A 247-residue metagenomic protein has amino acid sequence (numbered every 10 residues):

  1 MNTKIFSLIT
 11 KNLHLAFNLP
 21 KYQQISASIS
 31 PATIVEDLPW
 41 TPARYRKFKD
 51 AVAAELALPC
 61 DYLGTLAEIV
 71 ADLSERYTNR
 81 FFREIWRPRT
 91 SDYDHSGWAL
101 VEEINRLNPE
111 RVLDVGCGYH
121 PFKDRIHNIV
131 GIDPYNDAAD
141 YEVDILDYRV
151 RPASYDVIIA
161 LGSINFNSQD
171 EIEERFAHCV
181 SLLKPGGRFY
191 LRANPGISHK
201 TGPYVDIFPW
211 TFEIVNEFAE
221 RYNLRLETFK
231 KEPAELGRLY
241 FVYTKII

Functional and structural regions predicted by a protein language model:
N2-R149, D170, R188-I247: Class I (Rossmann-like) S-adenosyl-L-methionine-dependent methyltransferase catalytic domain, capturing the SAM-binding
L146-I158: A short acidic, Gly/Pro-enriched loop at the edge of an enzyme's catalytic core that lines a small-molecule cofactor
V157-E171: A short SAM/SAH-binding and catalytic strip from SAM-dependent methyltransferases
I158, L182, L224: Short glycine/serine/threonine/alanine-rich loop segments
I164, C179, F189: Catalytic toxin/effector domains delivered as secreted proteins or via bacterial secretion systems
E173-P185: A short glycine-rich, Lys/Arg-flanked "PGG" loop and its adjoining helix->strand segment in the class I
